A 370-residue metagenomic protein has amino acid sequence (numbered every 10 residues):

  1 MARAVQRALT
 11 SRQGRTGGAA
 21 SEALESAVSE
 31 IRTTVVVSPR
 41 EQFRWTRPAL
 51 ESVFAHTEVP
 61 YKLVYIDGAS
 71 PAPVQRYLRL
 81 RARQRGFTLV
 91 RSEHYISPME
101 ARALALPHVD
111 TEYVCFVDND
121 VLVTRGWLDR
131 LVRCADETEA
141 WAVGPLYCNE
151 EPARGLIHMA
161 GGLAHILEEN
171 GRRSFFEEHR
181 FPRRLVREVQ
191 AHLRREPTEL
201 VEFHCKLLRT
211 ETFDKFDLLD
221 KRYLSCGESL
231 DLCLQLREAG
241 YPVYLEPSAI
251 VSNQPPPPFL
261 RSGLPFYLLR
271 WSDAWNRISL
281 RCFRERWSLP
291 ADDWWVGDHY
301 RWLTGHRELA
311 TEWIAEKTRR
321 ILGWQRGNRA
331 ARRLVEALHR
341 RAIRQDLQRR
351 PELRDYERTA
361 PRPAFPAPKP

Functional and structural regions predicted by a protein language model:
E51-P60: Short, acidic, metal-binding catalytic loop of nucleotide-sugar glycosyltransferases
Y65-R76: A conserved acidic beta->alpha catalytic loop
S92-V109: Glycine-rich, basic loop-to-helix element that forms the pyrophosphate-binding segment of sugar-nucleotide handling
M99, G171-L208: A recurrent flexible, glycine/aromatic-enriched loop bordering the glycosyltransferase active site that acts as
V114: Short aromatic/hydrophobic "clamp" motif used to bind/position activated sugar donors
G126-S174: Conserved donor NDP-sugar-binding/catalytic core segment of glycosyltransferases
R130, L193, E199-D217, R222-I250: A short, conserved alpha-helix in the catalytic core of glycosyltransferases
C148-E151, L156-I157, L234-N328, R332-E336 (+2 more regions): Active-site-adjacent helix/loop segment of glycosyltransferases that harbors family-specific signature motifs
